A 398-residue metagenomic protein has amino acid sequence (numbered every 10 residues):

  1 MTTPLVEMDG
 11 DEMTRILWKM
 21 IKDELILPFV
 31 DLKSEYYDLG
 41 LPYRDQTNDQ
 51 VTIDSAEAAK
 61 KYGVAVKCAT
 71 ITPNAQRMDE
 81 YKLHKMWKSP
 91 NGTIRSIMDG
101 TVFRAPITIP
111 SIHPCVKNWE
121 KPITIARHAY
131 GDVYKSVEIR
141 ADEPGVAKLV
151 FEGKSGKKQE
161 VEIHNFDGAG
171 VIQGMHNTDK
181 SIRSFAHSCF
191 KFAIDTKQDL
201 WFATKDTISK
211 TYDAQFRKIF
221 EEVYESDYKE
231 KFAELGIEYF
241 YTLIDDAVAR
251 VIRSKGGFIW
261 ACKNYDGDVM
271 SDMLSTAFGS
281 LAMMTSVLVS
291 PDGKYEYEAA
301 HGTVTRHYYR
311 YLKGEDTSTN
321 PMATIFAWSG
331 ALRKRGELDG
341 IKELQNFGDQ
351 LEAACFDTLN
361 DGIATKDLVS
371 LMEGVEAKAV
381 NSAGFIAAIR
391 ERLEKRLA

Functional and structural regions predicted by a protein language model:
M1-M20, L149-T242: Glycine-rich phosphate/diphosphate-binding loop of Rossmann-like nucleotide-binding domains
M13, L17-W18, D23-N48, A56-A59: N-terminal alpha-helical transmembrane segments of multi-pass membrane transport and channel/translocase proteins
V30-Y36, T196-T204, Y228-Y241, G336-G348 (+1 more regions): Flexible, glycine/charged-enriched surface loops at secondary-structure junctions
L41-S55, R217-F258: N-terminal small/polar loop signature for handling phosphorylated ligands or for N-terminal nucleophile
P42-Q159, Y265-V269: N-terminal glycine-rich phosphate/adenylate-binding segment common to multiple enzyme folds
V251-Q350, D357-D361: Glycine-rich phosphate/nucleotide-binding loop
G314-T319, E337-A398: Internal helix-turn-beta structural module
